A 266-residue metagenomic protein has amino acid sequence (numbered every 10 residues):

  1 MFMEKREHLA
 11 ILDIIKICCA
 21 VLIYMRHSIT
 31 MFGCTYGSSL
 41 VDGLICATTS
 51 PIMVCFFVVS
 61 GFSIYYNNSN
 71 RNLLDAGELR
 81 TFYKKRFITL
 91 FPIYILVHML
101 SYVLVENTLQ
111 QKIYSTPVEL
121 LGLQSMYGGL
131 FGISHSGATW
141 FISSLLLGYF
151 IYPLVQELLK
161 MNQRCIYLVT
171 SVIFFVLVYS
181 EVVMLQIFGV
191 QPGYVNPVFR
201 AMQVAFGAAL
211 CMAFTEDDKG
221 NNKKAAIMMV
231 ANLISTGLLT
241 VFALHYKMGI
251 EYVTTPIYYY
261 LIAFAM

Functional and structural regions predicted by a protein language model:
M1-V183, I187, N221-V230: Membrane-cytosol interface segments of multi-pass membrane proteins, especially ER/Golgi lipid-handling enzymes
S39-A47, G189-V198, G249-P256: Non-cytosolic membrane-interface motifs at loop->transmembrane helix junctions
P51-V59, I142-L145, Y149, P197-A208 (+1 more regions): Alpha-helical transmembrane segments of multi-pass membrane proteins
N107, V204, A231-M266: Alpha-helical transmembrane segments of multi-pass integral membrane proteins
P153-L154, A208-E216, A263-M266: Alpha-helical transmembrane segments in multipass membrane proteins, preferentially the mid-helix core
T170-M212: Loop-centered beta-sheet repeat module
V198, G220-L239: Catalytic pocket-lining loop regions of alpha/beta-barrel enzymes, especially the amidohydrolase/enolase/GH5 lineages
D217-K224, G249-V253: Short acidic alpha-helical/loop segments enriched in Asp/Glu that coordinate divalent cations
